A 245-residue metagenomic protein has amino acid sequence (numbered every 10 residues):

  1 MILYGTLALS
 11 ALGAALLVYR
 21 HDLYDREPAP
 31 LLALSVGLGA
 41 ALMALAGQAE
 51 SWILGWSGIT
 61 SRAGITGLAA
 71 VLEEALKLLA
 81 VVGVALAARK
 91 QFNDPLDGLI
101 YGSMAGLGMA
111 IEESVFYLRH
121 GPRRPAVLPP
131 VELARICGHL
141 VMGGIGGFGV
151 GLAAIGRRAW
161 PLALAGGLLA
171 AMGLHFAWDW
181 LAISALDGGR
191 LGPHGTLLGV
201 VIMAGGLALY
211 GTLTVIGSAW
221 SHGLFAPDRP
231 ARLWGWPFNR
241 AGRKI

Functional and structural regions predicted by a protein language model:
M1-I245: Hydrophobic alpha-helical segments at protein termini of multi-pass membrane proteins
